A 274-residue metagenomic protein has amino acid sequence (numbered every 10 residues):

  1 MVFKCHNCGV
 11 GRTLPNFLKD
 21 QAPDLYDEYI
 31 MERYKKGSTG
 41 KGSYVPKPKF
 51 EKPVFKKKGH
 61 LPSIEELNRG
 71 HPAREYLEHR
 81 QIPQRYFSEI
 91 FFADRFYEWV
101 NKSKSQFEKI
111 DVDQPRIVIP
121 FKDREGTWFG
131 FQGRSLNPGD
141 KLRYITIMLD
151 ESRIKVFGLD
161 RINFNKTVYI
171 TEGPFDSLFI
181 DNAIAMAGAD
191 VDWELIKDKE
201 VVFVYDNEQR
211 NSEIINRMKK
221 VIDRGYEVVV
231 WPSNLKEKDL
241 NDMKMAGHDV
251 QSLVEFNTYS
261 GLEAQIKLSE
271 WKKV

Functional and structural regions predicted by a protein language model:
M1-Y29: Short Cys/His-based metal-binding microdomains
D20-V118, K122-E125, R224, F256-V274: TOPRIM metal-binding catalytic domain and adjacent DNA-binding surface shared by DnaG-type primases
Y97-E200, E213-I215: Phosphate-handling DNA/RNA-contact segment within nucleic-acid enzymes
E108, K197-V202, D239-S252: Short, surface-exposed amphipathic charged segments that create phosphate/polyanion-binding patches used for binding
I170, K199-R210, W231-S233: Acidic beta-strand-to-loop metal/phosphate-binding motif
V202-Q209, G247-E263: A polyampholytic, Gly/Pro-enriched intrinsically disordered region
S212-R224: Short, aromatic/basic amphipathic alpha-helical patches
E227-E237: A generic structural motif
